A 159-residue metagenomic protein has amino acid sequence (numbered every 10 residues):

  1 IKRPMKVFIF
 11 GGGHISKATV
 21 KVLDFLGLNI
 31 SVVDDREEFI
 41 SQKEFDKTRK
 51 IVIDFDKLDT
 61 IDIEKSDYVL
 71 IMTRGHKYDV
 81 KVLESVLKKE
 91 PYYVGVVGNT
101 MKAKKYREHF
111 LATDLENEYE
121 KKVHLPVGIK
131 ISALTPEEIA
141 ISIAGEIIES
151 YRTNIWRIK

Functional and structural regions predicted by a protein language model:
I1-K65, M72, Y78-D79, R107: Hydrophobic, well-ordered beta-alpha structural blocks that scaffold small-molecule cofactor pockets
I9-F10, T73, Y93-V96, P126 (+1 more regions): Short glycine/serine/threonine-biased micro-segments
G12, G75-H76, N99, S132: Short beta->alpha junction loops/turns
V22-L28, S85-K88, L111-A112: Short, solvent-exposed amphipathic alpha-helical segments in soluble enzyme and RNA/protein-processing domains
Y68, T73, E84-H109: ADP-ribose/adenylate-binding Rossmann-like module
V97-K159: Adenosine-phosphate binding glycine-rich loop
